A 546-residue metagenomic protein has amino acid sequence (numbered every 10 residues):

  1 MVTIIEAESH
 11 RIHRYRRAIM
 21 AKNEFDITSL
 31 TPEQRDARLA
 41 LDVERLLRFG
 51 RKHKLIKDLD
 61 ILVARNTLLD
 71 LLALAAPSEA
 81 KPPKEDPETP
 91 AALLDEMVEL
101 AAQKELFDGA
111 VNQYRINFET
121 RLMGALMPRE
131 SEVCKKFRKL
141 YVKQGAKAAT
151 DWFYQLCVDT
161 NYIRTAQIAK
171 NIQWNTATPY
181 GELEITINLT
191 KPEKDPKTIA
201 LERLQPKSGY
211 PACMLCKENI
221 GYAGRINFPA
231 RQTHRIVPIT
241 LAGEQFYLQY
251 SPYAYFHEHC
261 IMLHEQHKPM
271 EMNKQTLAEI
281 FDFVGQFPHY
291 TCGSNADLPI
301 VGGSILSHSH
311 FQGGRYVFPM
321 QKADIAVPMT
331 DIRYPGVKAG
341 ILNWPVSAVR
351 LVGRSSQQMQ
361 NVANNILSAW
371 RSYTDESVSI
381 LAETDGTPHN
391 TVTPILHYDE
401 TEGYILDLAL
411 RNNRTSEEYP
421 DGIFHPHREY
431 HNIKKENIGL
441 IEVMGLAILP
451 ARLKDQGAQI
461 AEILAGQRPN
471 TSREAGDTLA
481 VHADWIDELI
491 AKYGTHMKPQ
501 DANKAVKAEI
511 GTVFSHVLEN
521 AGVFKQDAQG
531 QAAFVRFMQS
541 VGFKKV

Functional and structural regions predicted by a protein language model:
V2, E6-E8: Acidic, Ala/Val/Gly-enriched low-complexity intrinsically disordered segments
I12-P269, N343-P345, Q360-A363, A369-L446 (+1 more regions): Active-site microenvironments that recognize anionic phosphate/pyrophosphate groups
T233-R235, E265-Y290: Helical scaffold of the NTase/Pol beta-like nucleotidyltransferase catalytic core
H257, H289-T291, S304-L306, P319 (+2 more regions): Coil-to-beta-strand transition motifs
Q275, V284-S304, G313-L367, R371-T374: Catalytic or ion-translocation cores adjacent to nucleophile or general acid/base/metal-coordination motifs in diverse
P299-S307, D385-T391: Beta-rich nucleic-acid/ligand-interaction surfaces
